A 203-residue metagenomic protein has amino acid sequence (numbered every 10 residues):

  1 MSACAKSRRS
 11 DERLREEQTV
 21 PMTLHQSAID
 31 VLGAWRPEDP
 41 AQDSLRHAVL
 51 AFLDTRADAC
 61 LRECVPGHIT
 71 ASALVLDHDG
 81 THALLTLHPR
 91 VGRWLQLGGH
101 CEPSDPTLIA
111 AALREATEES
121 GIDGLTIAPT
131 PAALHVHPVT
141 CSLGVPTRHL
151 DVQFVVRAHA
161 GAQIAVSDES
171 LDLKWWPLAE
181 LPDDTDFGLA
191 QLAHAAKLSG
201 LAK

Functional and structural regions predicted by a protein language model:
M1-R8, K203: Intrinsic disorder/low-complexity segments enriched in small, polar and charged residues
E12-A48: Alpha-helical and coiled-coil interaction segments, frequently adjacent to or embedded within charge-biased
R36-S72: Acidic, metal-coordinating catalytic segment for phosphate/diphosphate chemistry, firing primarily on the Nudix
A71, T81, L150-V152, L171: Change "...and in nucleic-acid phosphodiester-cleaving endonucleases..." to "...and in nucleic-acid processing enzymes
V75, V155-R157, K174-P177: Short, well-ordered beta-strand micro-motif
T81-I122, A179: Conserved Nudix-box catalytic region and its N-terminal flanking loop in Nudix hydrolases and closely related
G121-A162: Active-site segment of metal-dependent pyrophosphate-handling enzymes, primarily the Nudix hydrolase catalytic core
I164-A195: NUDIX/MutT-family hydrolases
